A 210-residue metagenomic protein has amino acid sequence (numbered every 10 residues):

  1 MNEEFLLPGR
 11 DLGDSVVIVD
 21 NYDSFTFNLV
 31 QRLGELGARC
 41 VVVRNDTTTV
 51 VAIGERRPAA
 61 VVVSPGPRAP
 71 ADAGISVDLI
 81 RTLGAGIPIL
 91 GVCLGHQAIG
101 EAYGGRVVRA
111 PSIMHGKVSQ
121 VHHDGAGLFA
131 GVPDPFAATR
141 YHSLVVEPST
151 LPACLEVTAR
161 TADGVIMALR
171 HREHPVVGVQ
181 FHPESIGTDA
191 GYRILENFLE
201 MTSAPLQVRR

Functional and structural regions predicted by a protein language model:
D14-S15, G34, E55-G131, L195-N197: Cysteine-nucleophile active-site neighborhood
S15, R39, A59, P88-L90 (+3 more regions): Structural signature of beta-strand start/N-cap positions in the alpha/beta core of ABC transporter nucleotide-binding
V16-L36: Short, charged N-terminal beta->alpha structural module
V19, P135, E173, G178-D189: Phosphate-binding/catalytic loops
R39-N45: Short hydrophobic/Thr-rich beta-strand motif most characteristic of the beta2 strand and flanking loop of CheY-like
C93, H142, H182: Histidine-centered divalent metal-coordination motifs
G127-E173: Catalytic beta-strand/loop cores that center a nucleophilic Ser/Cys/Thr and support acyl-enzyme chemistry
S185-R210: Acyltransferase
